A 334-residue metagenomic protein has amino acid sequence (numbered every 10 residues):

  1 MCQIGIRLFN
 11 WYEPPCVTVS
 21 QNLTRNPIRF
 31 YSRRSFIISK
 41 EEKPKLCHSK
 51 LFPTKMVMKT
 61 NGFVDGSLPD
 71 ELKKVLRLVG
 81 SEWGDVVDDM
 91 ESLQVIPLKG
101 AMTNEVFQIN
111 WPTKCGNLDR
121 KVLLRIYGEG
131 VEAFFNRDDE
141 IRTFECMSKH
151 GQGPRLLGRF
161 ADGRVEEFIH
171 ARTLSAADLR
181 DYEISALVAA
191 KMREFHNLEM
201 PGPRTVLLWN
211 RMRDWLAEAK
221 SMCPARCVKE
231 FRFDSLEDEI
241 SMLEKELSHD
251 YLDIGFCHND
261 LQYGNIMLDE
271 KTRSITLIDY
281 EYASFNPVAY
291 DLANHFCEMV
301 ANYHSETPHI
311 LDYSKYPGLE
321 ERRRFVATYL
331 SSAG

Functional and structural regions predicted by a protein language model:
C2-V95: Regulatory N- and C-terminal appendages and interdomain linkers associated with kinase/kinase-like NTP transferase
F63, G128-E132, Y282: Short histidine/acidic/glycine/proline-rich micro-motifs that form metal- and phosphate-coordinating active-site loops
S67, E71-K74, V106, R142 (+4 more regions): Acidic, Ser/Thr-rich intrinsically disordered and amphipathic helical segments
L68-D89, L93-Q94, L98, M200-N259 (+3 more regions): An alpha-helical support segment within catalytic cores of ATP-dependent transferases
R77, A190-R193, A217, N294-C297 (+1 more regions): Generic alpha-helical structural context detector
I96-S235, E246-D253: ATP-binding pocket architecture of kinase catalytic cores
M267-Y303: Catalytic activation segment of kinase domains across protein kinase-like and atypical kinase folds
Y290-G334: Active-site activation/catalytic loop segments of kinase-like enzymes and analogous catalytic loops in related
